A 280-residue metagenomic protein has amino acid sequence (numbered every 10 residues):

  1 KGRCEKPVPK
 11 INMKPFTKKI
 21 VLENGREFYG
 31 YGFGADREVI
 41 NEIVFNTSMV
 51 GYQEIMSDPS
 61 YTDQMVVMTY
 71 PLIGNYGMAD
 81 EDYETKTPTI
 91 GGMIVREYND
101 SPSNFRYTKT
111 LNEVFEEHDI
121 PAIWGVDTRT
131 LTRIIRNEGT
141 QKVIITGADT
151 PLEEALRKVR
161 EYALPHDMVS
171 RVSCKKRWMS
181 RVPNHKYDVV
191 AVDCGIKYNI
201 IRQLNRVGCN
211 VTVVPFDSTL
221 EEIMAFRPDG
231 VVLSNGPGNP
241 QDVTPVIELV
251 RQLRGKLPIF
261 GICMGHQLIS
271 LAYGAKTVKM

Functional and structural regions predicted by a protein language model:
I11-D188, V192-F226, P240: RNA-binding accessory domains that recognize and position tRNA/RNA substrates
D229-M280: Cysteine-nucleophile active-site neighborhood
